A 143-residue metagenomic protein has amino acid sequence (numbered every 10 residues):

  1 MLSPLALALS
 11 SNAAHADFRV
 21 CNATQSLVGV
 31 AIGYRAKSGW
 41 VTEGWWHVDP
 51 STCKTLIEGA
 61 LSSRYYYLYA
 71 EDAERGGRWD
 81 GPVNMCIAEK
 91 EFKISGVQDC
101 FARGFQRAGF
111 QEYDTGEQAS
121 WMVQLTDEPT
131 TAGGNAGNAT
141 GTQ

Functional and structural regions predicted by a protein language model:
M1-A8: Bacterial N-terminal signal peptides
N12-C21, Q25-G29, R35-T55, G59 (+1 more regions): Intrinsically disordered, low-complexity segments enriched in small/polar residues
S62-L68: Short, Lys/Arg- and Gly-enriched loop/turn segments at beta-strand edges
